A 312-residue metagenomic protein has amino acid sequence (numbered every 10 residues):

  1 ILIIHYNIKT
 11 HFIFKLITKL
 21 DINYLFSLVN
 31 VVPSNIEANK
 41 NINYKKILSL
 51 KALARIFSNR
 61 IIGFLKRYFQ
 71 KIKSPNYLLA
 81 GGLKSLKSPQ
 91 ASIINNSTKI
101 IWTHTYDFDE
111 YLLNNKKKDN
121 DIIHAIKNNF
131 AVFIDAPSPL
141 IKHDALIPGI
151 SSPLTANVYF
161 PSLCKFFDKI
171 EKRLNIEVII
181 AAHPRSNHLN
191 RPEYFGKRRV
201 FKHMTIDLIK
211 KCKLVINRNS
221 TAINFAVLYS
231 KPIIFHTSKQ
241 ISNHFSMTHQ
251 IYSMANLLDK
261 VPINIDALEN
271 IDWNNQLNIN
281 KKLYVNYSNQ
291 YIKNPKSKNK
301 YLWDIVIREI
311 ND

Functional and structural regions predicted by a protein language model:
I1-I3, Y77, F130, E177 (+1 more regions): Structural motif
I1-N114, A222-I223: Active-site and donor-binding regions of nucleotide-sugar-utilizing enzymes
K9-I13, S34-I36, S85-P89, I141 (+2 more regions): Short, charged/polar "capping" segments at the starts of alpha-helices and the immediately preceding loops
Q70-K71, H124, D207-I209: Structural alpha-helical scaffold elements that stabilize or flank donor/cofactor-binding regions in carbohydrate
W102-F108, L112-L113, C164, I176-Y229 (+1 more regions): Donor nucleotide-activated moiety binding/catalytic core segment of transferases that use nucleotide-activated donors
E110-L189: Conserved catalytic-core segment of nucleotide-activated headgroup transferases in glycan assembly
P192-F195, T221-K296: Catalytic binding pocket for nucleotide-activated donors in carbohydrate/polymer assembly enzymes
N286, Q290-D312: C-terminal alpha-helical cap of glycosyltransferases
